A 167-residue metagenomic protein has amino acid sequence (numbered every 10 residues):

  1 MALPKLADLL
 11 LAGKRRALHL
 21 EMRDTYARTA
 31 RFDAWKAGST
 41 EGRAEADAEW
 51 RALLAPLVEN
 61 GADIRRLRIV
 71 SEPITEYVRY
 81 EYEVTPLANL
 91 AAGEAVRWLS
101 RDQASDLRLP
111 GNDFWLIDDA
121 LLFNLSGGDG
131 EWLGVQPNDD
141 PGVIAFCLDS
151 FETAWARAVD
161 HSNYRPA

Functional and structural regions predicted by a protein language model:
M1-A167: PLD/PLD-like phosphodiesterase catalytic module centered on the HKD motif
